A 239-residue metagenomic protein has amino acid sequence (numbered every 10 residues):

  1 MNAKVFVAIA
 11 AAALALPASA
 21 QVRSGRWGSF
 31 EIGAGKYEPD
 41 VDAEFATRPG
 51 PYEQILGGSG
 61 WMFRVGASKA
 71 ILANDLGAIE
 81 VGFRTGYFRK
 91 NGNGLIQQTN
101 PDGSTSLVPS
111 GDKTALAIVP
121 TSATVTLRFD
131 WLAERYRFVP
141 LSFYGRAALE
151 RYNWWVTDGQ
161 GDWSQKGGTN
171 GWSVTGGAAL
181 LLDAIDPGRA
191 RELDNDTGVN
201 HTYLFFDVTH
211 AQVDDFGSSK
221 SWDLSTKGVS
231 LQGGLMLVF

Functional and structural regions predicted by a protein language model:
M1-G25: Cleavable N-terminal export/targeting peptides
A20-L72, D215-S225, Q232-V238: Short glycine/proline- and aromatic-enriched beta-strand/turn motifs that initiate or cap beta-hairpins
Q21-W27, A70-I79, D130-L141, D183-T202: Short loop/turn motifs that connect adjacent beta-strands in outer-membrane beta-barrel proteins
R23-G25, A179-F239: Predominantly the C-terminal beta-signal and adjacent terminal strand-loop region of outer-membrane beta-barrel
R26, G57-F63, A115-T121, L141 (+2 more regions): Residues that define the transmembrane beta-barrel architecture of outer-membrane proteins
I32-A34, F63-K69, F83, T121-F129 (+5 more regions): Residues on the lipid-exposed face of transmembrane beta-strands in outer-membrane beta-barrel proteins
A46-I55, S106-A115, T157-G167, S218-W222: Extracellular loop and loop/strand-boundary signature of outer-membrane beta-barrel proteins
G66-G159: Gram-negative (and chloroplast) outer-membrane scaffold detector with strong preference for beta-barrel transmembrane
